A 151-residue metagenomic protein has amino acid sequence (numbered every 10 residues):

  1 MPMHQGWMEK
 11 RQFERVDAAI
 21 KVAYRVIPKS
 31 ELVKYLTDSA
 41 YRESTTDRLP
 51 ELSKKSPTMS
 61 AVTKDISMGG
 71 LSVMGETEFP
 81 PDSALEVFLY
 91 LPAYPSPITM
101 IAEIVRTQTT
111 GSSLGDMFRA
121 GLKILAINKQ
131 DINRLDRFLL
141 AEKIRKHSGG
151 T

Functional and structural regions predicted by a protein language model:
M1-I66, L140-T151: N-terminal helix initiation/capping motif
W7, G69-M74: Short alpha-helix capping/helix-loop boundary micro-motifs
A18, M59, L85, I98-M100 (+1 more regions): Hydrophobic core residues within well-ordered beta-strands of beta-rich domains
V22-Y24, S83-P95: Short conserved beta-strand and strand-loop elements enriched in small hydrophobics with frequent Asp/Gly
I27-S30, M68, T107-S113, K129: Short, conserved beta-turn/loop elements at beta-strand boundaries and strand-helix junctions
A61, T99-T109: Short beta-strand-centered aromatic/proline hotspots
S72-G75, T109-K123: Short, solvent-exposed secondary-structure boundary/capping segments
F79-P81: Short, well-ordered loop/turn sites that connect or cap secondary structure elements
